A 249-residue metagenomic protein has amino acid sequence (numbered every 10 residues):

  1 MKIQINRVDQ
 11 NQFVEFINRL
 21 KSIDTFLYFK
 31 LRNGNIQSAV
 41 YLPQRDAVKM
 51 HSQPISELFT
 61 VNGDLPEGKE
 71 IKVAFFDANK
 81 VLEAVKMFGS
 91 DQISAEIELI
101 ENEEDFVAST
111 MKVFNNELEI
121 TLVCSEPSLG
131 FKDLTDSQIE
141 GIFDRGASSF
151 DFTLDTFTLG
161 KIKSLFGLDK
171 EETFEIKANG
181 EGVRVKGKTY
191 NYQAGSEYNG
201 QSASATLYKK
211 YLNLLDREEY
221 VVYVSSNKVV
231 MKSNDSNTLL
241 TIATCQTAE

Functional and structural regions predicted by a protein language model:
M1-E249: DNA polymerase sliding clamps and clamp-related checkpoint/processivity subunits
